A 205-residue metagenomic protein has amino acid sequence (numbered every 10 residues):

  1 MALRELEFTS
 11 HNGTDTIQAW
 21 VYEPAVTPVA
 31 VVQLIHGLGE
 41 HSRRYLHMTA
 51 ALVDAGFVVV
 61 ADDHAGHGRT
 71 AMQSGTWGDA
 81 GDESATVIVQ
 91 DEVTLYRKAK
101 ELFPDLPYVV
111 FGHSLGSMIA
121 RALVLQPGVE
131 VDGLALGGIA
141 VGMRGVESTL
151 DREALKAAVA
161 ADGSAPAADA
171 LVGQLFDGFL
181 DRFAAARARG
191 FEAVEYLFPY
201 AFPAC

Functional and structural regions predicted by a protein language model:
M1-V26: N-terminal cap/lid segment of alpha/beta-hydrolase-fold proteins
G37-E40: Active-site glycine-rich loops that stabilize anionic/oxyanionic intermediates across multiple enzyme folds
S42, T49-G75: Conserved alpha/beta-hydrolase
G81-K100: Alpha/beta-hydrolase active-site loop
F103-S114: Alpha/beta-hydrolase fold nucleophile elbow
S117-G128: Short glycine-enriched nucleophile-adjacent loop and the immediately C-terminal alpha-helix near the catalytic center
L125, G133-G163: Flexible "cap/lid" loop of the alpha/beta hydrolase fold
A157-C205: Alpha/beta-hydrolase
